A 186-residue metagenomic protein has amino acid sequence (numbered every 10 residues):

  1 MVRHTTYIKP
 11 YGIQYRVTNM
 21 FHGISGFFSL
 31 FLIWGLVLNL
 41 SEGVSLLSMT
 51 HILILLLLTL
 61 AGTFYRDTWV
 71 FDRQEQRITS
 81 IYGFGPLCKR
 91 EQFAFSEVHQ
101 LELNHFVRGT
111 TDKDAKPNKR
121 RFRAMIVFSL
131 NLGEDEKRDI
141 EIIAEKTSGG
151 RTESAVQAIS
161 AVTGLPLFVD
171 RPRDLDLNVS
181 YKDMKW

Functional and structural regions predicted by a protein language model:
M1-R3, Y7-Y15, T63, E141-A144 (+1 more regions): Surface-exposed, interaction-prone regions used to assemble/regulate multi-protein complexes
Y11-V70, K182-W186: Alpha-helical transmembrane spans
I13-V17, F31-W34, W69-F71, N118-L132 (+1 more regions): Short, structured motif recognition centered on aromatic/hydrophobic residues
R16-T18, T79-Y82: Short beta-strand segments that buttress and anchor functional surface loops
F28-V37, L53-T59, T63, F95-F106 (+1 more regions): DNA replication sliding-clamp ring fold and its partner-interaction surfaces
T68-I81: Membrane-helix interface/capping segments
Q76, D135-K137, G164: Detector for glycine-centered tight turns/loop "hinges" at secondary-structure junctions
S80-E153, R173-K185: Non-transmembrane, membrane-adjacent beta-strand/coil modules in membrane-associated proteins and peripheral
